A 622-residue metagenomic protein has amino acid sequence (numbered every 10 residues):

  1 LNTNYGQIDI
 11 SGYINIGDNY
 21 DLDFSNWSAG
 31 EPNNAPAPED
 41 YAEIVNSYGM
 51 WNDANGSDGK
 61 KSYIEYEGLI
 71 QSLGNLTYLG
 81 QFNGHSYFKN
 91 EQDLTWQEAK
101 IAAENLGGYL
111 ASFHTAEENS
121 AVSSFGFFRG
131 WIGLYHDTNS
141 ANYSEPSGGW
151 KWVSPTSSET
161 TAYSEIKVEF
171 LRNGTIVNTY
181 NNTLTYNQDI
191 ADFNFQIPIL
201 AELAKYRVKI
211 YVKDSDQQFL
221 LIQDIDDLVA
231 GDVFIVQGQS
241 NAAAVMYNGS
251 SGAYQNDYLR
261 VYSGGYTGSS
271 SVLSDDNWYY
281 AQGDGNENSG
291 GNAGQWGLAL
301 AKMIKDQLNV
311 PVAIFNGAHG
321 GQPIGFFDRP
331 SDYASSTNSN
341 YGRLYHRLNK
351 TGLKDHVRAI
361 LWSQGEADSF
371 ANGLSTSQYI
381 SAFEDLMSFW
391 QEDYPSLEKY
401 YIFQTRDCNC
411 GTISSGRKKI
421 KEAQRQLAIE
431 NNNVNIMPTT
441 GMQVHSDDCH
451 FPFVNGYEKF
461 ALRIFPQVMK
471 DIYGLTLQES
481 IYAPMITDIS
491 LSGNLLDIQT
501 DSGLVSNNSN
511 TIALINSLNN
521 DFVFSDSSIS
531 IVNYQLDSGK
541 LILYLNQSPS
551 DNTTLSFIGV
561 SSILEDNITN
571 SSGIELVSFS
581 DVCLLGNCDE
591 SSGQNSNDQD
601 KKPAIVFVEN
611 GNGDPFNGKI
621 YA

Functional and structural regions predicted by a protein language model:
L1-E165: Extracellular, disulfide-bonded carbohydrate-recognition/adhesion ectodomains, dominated by C-type lectin-like domains
W51, W96-E98, N139-Y143, A243-N248 (+2 more regions): Short, solvent-exposed loop/turn elements at domain surfaces
Q81, Q92, K601-K602, V606-G618: Short, solvent-exposed loop/edge segments of extracellular or virion-exposed proteins
N90, F113, Y135, F315-G317 (+3 more regions): Conserved beta-strand termini and adjacent loop/short-helix elements that scaffold enzyme active sites in alpha/beta
N105, G126-F127, S147, Q307-N309 (+3 more regions): Short, well-ordered coil/turn elements that cap or connect secondary structure elements
S157, T161-E590: Cell-envelope and extracellular/periplasmic
D488-S492, G613-Y621: Short, solvent-exposed loop/linker segments at the N-terminal edge of repeated beta-sheet extracellular domains
C588-K602, N612: Ser/Thr/Gly/Pro-rich low-complexity, disordered linker/stalk segments of secreted and cell-surface proteins
